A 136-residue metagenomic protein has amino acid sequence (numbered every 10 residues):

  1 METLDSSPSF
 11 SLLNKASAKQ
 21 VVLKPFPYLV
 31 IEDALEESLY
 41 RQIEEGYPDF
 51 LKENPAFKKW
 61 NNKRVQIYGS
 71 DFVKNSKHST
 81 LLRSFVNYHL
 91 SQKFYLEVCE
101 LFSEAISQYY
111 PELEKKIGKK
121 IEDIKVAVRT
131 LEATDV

Functional and structural regions predicted by a protein language model:
M1-V136: Fe(II)/2-oxoglutarate oxygenase catalytic core
